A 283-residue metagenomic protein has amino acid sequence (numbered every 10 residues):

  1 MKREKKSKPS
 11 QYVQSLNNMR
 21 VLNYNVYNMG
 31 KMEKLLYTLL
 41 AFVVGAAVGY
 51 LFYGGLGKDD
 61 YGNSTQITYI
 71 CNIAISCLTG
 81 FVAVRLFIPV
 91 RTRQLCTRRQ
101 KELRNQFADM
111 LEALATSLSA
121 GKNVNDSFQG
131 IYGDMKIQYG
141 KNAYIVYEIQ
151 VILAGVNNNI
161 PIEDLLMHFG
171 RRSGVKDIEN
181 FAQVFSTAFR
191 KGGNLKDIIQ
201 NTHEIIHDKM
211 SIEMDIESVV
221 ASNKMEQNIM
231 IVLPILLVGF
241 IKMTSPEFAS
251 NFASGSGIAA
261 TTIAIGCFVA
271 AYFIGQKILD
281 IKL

Functional and structural regions predicted by a protein language model:
M1-A113, Y139, Y144, M210-L283: Hydrophobic alpha-helical signal-anchor/transmembrane segments
S7-V21, D164-V184, I199-E217: Hydrophobic alpha-helical transmembrane segments
I75, T79-R171, K176-T187, N194-K196: Juxtamembrane/interface alpha-helical elements of multi-pass membrane proteins
G121, N159, G192-G193, G257 (+2 more regions): Glycine-centered flexibility sites
F128-Q129, Q200, V220, L279: Short, surface-exposed helix/turn micro-motifs that flank interaction/cofactor sites
G133-D134, E204, N223: Short secondary-structure capping/turn micro-motifs that flank functional sites
